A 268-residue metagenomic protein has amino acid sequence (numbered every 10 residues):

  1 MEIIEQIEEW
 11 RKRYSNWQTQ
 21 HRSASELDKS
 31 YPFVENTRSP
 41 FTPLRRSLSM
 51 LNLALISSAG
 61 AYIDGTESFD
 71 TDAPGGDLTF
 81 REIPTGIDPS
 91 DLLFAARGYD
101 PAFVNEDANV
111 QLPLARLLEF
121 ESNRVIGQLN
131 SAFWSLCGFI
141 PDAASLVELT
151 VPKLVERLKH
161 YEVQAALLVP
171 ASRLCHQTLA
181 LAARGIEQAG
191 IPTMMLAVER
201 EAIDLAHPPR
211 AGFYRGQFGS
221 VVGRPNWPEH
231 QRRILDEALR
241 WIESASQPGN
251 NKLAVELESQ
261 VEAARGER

Functional and structural regions predicted by a protein language model:
M1-R268: Metallocofactor- and cofactor-centric catalytic cores in central/energy metabolism, strongly enriched
